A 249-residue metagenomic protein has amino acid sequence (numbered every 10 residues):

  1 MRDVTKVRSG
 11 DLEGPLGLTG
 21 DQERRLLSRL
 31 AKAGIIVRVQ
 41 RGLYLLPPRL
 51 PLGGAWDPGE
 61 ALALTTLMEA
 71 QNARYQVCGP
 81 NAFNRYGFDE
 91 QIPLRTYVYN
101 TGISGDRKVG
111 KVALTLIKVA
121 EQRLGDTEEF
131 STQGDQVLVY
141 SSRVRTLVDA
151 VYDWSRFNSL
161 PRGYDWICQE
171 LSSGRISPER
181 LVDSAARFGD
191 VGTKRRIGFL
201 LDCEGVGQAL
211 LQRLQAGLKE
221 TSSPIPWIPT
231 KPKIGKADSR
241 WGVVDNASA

Functional and structural regions predicted by a protein language model:
M1-A73, S172-D190, K194: Short beta-edge/loop segments at beta->alpha junctions of small alpha/beta modules that act as binding/recognition
S9, I35-R123, K231, A237-V243: Short gly/ser-rich loop at a beta-strand->alpha-helix junction or flexible surface loop bordering the NTP-binding
L12, A82, L147: A residue-level signal for conserved active-site and pocket-lining positions in enzyme catalytic cores
G17, A31, G87, Y152-S155: Hydrophobic/aromatic-lined pockets within catalytic cores
T19-Q22, E90-I92, S155-S159: Short amphipathic alpha-helical segments with coiled-coil-like heptad repeat character
R25, V77, S142, T146: Short, well-structured alpha-helical interface segments that form or flank functional binding sites
E128-A249: Hydrophobic alpha-helical interaction segments
